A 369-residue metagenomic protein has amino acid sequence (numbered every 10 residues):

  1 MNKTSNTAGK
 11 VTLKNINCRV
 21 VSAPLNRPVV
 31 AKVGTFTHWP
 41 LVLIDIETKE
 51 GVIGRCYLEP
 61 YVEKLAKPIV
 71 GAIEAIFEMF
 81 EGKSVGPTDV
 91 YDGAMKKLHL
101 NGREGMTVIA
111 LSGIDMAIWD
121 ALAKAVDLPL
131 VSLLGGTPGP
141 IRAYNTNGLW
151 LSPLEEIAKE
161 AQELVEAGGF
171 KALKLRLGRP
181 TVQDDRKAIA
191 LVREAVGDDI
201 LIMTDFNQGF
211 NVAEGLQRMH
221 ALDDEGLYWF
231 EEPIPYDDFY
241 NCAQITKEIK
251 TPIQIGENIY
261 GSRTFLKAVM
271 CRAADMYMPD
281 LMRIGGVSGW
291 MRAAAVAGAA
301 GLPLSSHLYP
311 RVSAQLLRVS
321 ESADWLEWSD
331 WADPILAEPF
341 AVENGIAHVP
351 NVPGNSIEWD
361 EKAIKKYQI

Functional and structural regions predicted by a protein language model:
N2-K3, A8-A23, T35-W39, S305-I369: Flexible C-terminal active-site loop/helix
K10, N15-N17, E47-A125: Metal- or metallocofactor-binding catalytic centers and their adjacent structured scaffolds across diverse enzyme
L13, I44, G51, I114 (+8 more regions): Conserved, mostly hydrophobic/aromatic
S22-V30: Short Pro/Gly-enriched beta-strand edge/turn motifs at strand-loop
N101, P129-L151, A188, A195-L201: N-terminal small/glycine-rich loop or linker at the start of catalytic domains across soluble metabolic enzymes
I141-I157, F206-V212, Q254: Active-site mouth loops of central-metabolism enzymes
L164-L173: Catalytic domains of carbohydrate-active enzymes, especially glycoside hydrolases
L175-H307: Catalytic core of soluble alpha/beta enzymes
